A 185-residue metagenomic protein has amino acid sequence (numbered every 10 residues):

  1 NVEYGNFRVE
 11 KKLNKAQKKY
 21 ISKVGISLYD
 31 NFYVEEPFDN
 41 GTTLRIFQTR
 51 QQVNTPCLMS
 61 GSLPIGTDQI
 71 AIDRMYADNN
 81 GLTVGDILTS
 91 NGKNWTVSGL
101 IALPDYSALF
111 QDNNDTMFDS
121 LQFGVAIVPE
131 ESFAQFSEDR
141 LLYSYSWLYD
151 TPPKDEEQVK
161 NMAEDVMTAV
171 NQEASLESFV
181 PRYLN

Functional and structural regions predicted by a protein language model:
N1-N185: Membrane transport/envelope proteins' first extracytoplasmic loop
